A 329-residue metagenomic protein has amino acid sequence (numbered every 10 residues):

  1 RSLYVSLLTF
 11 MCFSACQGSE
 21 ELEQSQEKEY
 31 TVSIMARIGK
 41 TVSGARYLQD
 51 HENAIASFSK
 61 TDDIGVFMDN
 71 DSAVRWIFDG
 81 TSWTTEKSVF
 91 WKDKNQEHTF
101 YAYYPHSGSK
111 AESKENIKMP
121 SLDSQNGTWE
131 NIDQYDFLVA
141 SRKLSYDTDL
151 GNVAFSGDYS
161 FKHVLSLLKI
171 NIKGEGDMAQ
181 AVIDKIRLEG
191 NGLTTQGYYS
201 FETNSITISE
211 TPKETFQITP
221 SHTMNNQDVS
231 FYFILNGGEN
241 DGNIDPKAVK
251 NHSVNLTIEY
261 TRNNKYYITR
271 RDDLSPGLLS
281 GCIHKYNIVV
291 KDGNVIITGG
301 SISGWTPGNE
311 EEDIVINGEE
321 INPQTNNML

Functional and structural regions predicted by a protein language model:
R1-S14: Sec-dependent bacterial lipoprotein signal peptides
F13-L329: Sec-type signal peptide cleavage vicinity
